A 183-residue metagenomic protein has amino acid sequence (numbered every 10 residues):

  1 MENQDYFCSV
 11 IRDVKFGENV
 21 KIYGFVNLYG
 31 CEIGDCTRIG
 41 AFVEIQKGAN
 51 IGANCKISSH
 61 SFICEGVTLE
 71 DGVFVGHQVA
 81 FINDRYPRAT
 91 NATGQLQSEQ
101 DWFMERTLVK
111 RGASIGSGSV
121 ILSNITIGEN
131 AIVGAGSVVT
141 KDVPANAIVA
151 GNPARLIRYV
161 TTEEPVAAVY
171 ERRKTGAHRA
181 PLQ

Functional and structural regions predicted by a protein language model:
M1, A180-Q183: Short, basic, low-complexity termini and linkers enriched in Ser/Thr/Gly/Pro that act as targeting/leader peptides
M1-K15, I22-I125, P153, V160-T161 (+1 more regions): Flexible, glycine/small-residue-enriched loop-and-beta-strand segment within the central core of proteins
I125-I148: C-terminal/domain-terminus segments
V149, I157: Hydrophobic residues at beta-strand termini and immediately following loops that shape nucleotide-binding pockets
A168, R172, G176, A180-P181: Short, low-complexity intrinsically disordered segments enriched in A/P/G/S/L with frequent Arg, especially at protein
